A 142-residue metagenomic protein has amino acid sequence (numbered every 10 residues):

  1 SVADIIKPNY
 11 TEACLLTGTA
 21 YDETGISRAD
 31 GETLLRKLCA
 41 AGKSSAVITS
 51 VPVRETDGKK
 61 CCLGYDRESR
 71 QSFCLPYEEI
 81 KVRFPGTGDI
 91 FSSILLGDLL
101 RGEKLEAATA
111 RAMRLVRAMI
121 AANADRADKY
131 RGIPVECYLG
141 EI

Functional and structural regions predicted by a protein language model:
S1-S72: Conserved phosphate/ATP/ADP-binding segment of small-molecule kinases
E12, S50-R54, E78-K81, A112-R117: Glycine-rich beta-alpha junction loops
T17, L99-L100, I120: Hydrophobic residues in alpha-helical segments
G42, S50-V51, G86-G88, G102 (+1 more regions): Glycine-centered flexibility sites
Q71-P85: Short pre-catalytic strand/loop immediately N-terminal to key active-site residues, enriched for Gly-Thr
V82-L105, T109: Short, small-residue alpha-helix embedded
E106-I142: Charged C-terminal helix
